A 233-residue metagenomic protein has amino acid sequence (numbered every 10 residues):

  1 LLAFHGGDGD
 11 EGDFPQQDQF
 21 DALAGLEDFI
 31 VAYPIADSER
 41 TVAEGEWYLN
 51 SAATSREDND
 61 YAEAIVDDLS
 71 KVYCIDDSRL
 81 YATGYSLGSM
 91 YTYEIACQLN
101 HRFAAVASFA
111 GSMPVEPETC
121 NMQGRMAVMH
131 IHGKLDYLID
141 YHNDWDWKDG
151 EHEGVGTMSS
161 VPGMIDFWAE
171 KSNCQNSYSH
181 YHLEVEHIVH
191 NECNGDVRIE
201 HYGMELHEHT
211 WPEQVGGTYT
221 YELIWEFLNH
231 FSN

Functional and structural regions predicted by a protein language model:
L1-Y81, Y91-E94, Q98, E213-T218: Serine-hydrolase catalytic machinery in alpha/beta-hydrolase-like enzymes
L2-F4, F109, M204: Alpha/beta-hydrolase
G7, A36, K134-Y137, D144 (+1 more regions): Acidic beta-to-alpha connecting loop that harbors the catalytic carboxylate
S70-V72, D77-M126: Primarily recognizes the serine-hydrolase "nucleophile elbow" in alpha/beta-hydrolase and SGNH/GDSL folds
M122-V128, G195-I199: Short, proline-enriched alpha-helix->beta-strand connector loops that line the catalytic pocket of alpha/beta-hydrolase
H130-H132: Short beta-strand/loop motif that positions the catalytic acidic residue of the alpha/beta-hydrolase fold
K134-R198, Q214-T218: Active-site-adjacent alpha-helix of alpha/beta-hydrolase-fold enzymes
G217-N233: Catalytic active-site module of serine/aspartate enzymes centered on a nucleophile-bearing elbow/loop
